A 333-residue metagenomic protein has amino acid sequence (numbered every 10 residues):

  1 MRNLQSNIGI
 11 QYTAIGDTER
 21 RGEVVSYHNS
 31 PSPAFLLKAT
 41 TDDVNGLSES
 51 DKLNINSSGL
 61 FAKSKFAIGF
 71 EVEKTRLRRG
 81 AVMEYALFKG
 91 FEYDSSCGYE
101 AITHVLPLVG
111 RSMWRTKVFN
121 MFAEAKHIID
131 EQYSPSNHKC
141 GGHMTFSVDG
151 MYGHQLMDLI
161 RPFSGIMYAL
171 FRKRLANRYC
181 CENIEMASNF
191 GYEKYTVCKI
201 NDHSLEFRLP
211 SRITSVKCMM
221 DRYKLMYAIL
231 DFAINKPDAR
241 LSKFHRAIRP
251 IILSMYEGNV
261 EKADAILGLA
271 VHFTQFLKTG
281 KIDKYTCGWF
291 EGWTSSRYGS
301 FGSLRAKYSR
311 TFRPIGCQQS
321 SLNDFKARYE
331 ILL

Functional and structural regions predicted by a protein language model:
R2-S136, D149-L333: C-terminal accessory/tail domains of diverse enzymes
